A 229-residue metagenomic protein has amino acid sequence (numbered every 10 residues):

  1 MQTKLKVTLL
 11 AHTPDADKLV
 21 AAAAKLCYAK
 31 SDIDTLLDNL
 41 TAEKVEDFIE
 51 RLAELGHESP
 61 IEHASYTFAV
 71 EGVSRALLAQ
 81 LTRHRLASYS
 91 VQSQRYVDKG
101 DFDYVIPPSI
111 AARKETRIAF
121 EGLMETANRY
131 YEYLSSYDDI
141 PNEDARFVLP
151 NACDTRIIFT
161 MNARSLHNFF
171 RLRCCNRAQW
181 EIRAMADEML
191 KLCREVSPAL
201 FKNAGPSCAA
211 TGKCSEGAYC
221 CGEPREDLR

Functional and structural regions predicted by a protein language model:
M1-R229: Family-specific signature for flavin-dependent thymidylate synthase
